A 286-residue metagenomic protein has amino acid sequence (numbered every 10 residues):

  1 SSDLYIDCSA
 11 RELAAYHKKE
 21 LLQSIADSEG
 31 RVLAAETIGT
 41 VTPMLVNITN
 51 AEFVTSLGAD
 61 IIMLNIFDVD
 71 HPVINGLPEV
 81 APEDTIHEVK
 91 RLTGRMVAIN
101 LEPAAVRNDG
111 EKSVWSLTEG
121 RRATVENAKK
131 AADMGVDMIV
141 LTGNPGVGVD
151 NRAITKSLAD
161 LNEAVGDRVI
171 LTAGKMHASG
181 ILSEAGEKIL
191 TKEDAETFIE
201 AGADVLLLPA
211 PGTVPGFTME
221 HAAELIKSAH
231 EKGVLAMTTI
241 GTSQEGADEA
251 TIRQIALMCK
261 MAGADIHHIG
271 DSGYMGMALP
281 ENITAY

Functional and structural regions predicted by a protein language model:
Y5-Y16: Accessory terminal and edge-of-domain segments that mediate assembly/interaction and cofactor placement around
A15, K19-L22, S28-M96, G110-E111 (+1 more regions): Metallocofactor- and cofactor-centric catalytic cores in central/energy metabolism, strongly enriched
H17, E29, V106-N108, A132 (+1 more regions): Cap/lid and interdomain-hinge subdomains that line or gate substrate/regulatory clefts in soluble alpha/beta enzymes
A26-V41, T93-N100, G110-W115, V165-L182 (+1 more regions): Short beta-strand/loop segments at the ligand-binding rim of alpha/beta enzyme cores
N47-D70, N75-G76, E111-V234, A250-S272: Alpha/beta enzyme core
I74-I86, M261, S272-Y286: C-terminal helical cap(s) of enzyme catalytic domains, especially alpha/beta-barrels
